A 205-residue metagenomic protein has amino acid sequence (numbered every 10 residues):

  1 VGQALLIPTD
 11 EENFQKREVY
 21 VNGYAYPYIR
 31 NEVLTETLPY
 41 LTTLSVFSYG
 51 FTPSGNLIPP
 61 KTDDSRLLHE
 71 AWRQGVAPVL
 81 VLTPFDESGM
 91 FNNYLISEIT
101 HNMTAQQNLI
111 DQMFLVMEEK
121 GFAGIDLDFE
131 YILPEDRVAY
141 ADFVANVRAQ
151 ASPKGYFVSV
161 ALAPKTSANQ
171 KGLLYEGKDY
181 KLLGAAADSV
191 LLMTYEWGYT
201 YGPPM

Functional and structural regions predicted by a protein language model:
V1-R17: Extracellular LysM carbohydrate-binding repeats and other cell-envelope/extracellular binding modules
A4, Y26-Y28, Y49, T83-F85 (+3 more regions): Active-site beta-loop-alpha junctions enriched in small/polar residues
E18-P27, T35-D63, F85, G89-Y94: N-terminal substrate-binding region of glycoside hydrolase catalytic domains
A25-Y40, M103-E118, G172-K181: Short, acidic/polar
L34, P53-P59, L95-T104, F129-R137 (+1 more regions): Second-shell loop/turn segments in exported
P39-S45, R66-N108, Q112-G124, N146-S167: Substrate-binding cleft and catalytic face of glycoside hydrolase catalytic domains, especially the flexible beta-alpha
S45-S48, N108-A139, D188-P203: Active-site groove signature of glycoside hydrolases
P53-T62, V138-M205: Substrate-binding surface in catalytic domains of secreted glycosidases
